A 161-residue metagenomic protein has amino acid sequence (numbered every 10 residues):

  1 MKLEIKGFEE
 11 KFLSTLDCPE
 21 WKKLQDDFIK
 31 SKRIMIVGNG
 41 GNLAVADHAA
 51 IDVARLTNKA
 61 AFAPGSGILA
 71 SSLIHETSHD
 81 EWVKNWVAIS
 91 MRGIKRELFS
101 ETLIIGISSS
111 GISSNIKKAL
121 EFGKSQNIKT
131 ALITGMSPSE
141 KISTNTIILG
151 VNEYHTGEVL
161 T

Functional and structural regions predicted by a protein language model:
M1-L16: Generic N-terminal amphipathic, Lys/Arg-enriched alpha-helix
L3-E4, F28-I29, E97-S100: A short alpha-helix capping/helix-coil boundary motif
I5, W21-L24, A46: Hydrophobic packing residues in well-ordered alpha-helices of helical domains and bundles
L13-S31: A short, well-structured juxtamembrane/interface segment
I34-T161: Glycine-rich phosphate-binding loops that contact phosphosugars or nucleotide phosphates
